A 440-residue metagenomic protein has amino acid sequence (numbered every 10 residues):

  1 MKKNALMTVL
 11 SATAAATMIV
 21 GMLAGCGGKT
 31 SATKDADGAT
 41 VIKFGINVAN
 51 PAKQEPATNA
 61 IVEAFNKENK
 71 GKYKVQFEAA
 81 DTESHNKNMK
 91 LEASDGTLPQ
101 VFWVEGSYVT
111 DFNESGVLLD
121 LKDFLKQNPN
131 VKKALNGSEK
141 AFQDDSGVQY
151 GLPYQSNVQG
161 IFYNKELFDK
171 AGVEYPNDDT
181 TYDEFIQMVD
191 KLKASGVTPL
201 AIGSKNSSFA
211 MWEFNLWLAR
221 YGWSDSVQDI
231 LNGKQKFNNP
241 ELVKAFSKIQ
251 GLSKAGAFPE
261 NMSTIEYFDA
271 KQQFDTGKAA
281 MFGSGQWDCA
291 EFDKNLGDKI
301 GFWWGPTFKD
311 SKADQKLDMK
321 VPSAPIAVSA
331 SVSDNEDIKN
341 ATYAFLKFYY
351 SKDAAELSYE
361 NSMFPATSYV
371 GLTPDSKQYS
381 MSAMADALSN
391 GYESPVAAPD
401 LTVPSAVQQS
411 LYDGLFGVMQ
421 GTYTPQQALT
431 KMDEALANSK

Functional and structural regions predicted by a protein language model:
N4, T8-S11, V20-E114, K126 (+6 more regions): Conserved N-terminal structural module of periplasmic/extracytoplasmic solute-binding proteins
A64-G71, A171, A255, K294-F364: Extracytoplasmic/periplasmic substrate-recognition and gating elements
D81, G106-G160, I186, E213-L218 (+3 more regions): Hinge/lid segment of periplasmic solute-binding proteins
E92, P99-Q100, V131-L167, T198-I202 (+2 more regions): A structural signal for short loop-to-beta-strand junctions that line the ligand-binding cleft of periplasmic/secreted
K122-L135, N177-D178, S204, Y221-K244 (+5 more regions): Short, solvent-exposed loop/beta-turn-alpha elements that line the ligand-binding surface or hinge of extracytoplasmic
D144, K320, F364-G371, A383-A437: C-terminal capping/gating helix-and-loop segments adjacent to ligand/active sites or protein-protein/ligand interfaces
V148-Y154, Q159, E184-Q235, A279: Extracytoplasmic/periplasmic solute-binding protein
Q187-K191, L231-M262: Glycine-centered hinge/linker elements that transmit conformational signals in sensory and ligand-binding systems
